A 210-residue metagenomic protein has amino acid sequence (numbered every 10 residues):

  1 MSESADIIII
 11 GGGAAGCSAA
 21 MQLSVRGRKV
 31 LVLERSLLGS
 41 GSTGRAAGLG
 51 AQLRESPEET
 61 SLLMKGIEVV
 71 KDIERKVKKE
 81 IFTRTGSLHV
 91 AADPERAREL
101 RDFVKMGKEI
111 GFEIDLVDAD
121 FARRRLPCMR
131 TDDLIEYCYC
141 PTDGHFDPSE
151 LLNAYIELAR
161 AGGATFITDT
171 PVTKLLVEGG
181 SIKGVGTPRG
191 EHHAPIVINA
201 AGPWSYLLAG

Functional and structural regions predicted by a protein language model:
M1-A15, L31: Beta1/beta-strand and adjacent pyrophosphate-binding region of the FAD-binding site in flavoprotein oxidoreductases
A15, L38, W204: Conserved Rossmann-like nucleotide-cofactor binding loop
A20, S24, L158: Gly/Ala-rich phosphate-binding loop of Rossmann-like dinucleotide-binding domains, activating on the conserved
S24-T43: Glycine-rich FAD pyrophosphate-binding loop
A47-R125: Dinucleotide-binding Rossmann-like beta1-alpha1 core, especially the glycine-rich loop that anchors the ADP
K79-H89, F103, R123-G162, I182-G184: Helix-loop-beta segment of a Rossmann-like dinucleotide-binding subdomain
C140-I196, A200, W204: Helical element adjacent to the flavin cofactor pocket in flavoenzyme catalytic cores
L207-G210: Glycine-rich beta-alpha-beta "Rossmann" dinucleotide-binding loop(s) and their flanking helix/strand
